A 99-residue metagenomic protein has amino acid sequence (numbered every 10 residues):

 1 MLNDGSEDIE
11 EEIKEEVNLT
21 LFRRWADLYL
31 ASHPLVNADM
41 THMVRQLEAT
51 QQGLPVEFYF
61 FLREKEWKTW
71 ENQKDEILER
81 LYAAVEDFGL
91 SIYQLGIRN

Functional and structural regions predicted by a protein language model:
M1-N99: Structured, soluble regulatory/oligomerization domains located on the cytosolic or IMS-facing side of membrane proteins
